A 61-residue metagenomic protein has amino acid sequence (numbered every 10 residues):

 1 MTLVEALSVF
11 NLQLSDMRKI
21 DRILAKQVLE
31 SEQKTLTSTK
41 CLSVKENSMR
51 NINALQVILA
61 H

Functional and structural regions predicted by a protein language model:
M1-Q27, S31, A60: N-terminal acidic leader/helix
I23-H61: Short, charge-rich amphipathic interface segments used for partner binding and complex assembly
